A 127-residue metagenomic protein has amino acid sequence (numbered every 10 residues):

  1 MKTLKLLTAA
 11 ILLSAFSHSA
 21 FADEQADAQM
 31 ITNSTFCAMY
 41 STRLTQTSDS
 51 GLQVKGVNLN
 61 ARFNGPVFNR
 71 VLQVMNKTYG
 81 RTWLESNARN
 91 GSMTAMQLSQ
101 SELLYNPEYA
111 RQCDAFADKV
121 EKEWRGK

Functional and structural regions predicted by a protein language model:
M1-T8: Bacterial N-terminal signal peptides that target proteins for export
K5, H18-A22: Sec/Tat signal peptide C-region and signal peptidase I cleavage site
L7, I31-T35, A110: Hydrophobic alpha-helical segments
T8-A15: Bacterial N-terminal signal peptides
F21-E24, Y105: Generic detector of solvent-exposed, compositionally biased contiguous segments
D23-G80: Short N-proximal segments of mature Sec-exported proteins
G56-K127: Compact alpha-helical subdomains of small soluble proteins
